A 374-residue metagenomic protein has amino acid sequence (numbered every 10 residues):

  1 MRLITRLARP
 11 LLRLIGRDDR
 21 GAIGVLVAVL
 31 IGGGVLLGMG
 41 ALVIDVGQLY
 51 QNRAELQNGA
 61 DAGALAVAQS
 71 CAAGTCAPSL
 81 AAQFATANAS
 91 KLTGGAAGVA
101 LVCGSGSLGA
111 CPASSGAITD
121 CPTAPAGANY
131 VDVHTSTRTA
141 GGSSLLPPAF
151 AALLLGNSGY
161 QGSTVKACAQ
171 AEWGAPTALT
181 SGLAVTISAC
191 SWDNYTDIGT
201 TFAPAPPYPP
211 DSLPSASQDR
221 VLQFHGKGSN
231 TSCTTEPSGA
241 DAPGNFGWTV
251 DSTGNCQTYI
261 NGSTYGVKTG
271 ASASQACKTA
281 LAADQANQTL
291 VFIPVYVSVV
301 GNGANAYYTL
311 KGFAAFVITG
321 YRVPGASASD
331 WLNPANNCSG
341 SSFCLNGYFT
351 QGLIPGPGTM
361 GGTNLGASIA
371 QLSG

Functional and structural regions predicted by a protein language model:
M1-R2, S144: Coil-to-alpha-helix initiation sites in intrinsically disordered, low-complexity, charged segments
R2-A87: Alpha-helical assembly-interface signal, strongest on the long, hydrophobic N-terminal helix that forms
A60, T93-G95: Enrichment for repetitive, rod-forming helical segments
S70, A87-L92, S136, E172: Conserved, well-folded catalytic cores of nucleic-acid-processing and energy-transducing macromolecular machines
T75-A82, G95-G374: N-linked glycosylation sequons
